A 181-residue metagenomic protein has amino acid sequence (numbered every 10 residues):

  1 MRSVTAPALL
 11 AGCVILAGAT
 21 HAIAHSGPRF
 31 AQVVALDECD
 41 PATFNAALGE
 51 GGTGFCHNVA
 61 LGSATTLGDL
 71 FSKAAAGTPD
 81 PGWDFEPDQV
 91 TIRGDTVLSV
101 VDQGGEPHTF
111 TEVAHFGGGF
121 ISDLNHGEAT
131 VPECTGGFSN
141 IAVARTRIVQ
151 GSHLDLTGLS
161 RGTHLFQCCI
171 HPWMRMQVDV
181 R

Functional and structural regions predicted by a protein language model:
M1-V4: Positively charged n-region of N-terminal signal peptides that target proteins for export
P7-G18: Bacterial N-terminal signal peptides
T20-R181: Extracytoplasmic copper-binding redox domains, predominantly the cupredoxin/blue-copper superfamily
